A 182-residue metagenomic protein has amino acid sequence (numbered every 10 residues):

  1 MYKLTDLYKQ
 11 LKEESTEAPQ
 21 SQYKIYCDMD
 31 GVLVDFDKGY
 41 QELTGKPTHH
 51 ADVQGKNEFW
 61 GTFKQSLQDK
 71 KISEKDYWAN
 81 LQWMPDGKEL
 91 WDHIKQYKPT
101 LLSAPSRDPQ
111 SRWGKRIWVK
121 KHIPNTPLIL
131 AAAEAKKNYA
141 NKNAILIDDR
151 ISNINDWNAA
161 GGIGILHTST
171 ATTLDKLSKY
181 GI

Functional and structural regions predicted by a protein language model:
M1-I25, V32, T48-H50, E58 (+6 more regions): Charge-dense, intrinsically disordered terminal/linker segments
P19-K70, A159, S169: Active-site neighborhood of HAD-like aspartate-dependent phosphohydrolases
C27-M29, L81-M84, L102-P105, I147-D149: Short His-Asn-centered micro-motif
L33, D37, M84-G87, S111-R116 (+2 more regions): A structural signal for well-ordered alpha-helical scaffolds and beta->alpha junctions
K71-L101, D108-W113: Short, acidic loop-to-helix structural element flanking the phosphoryl-transfer center in phosphate-processing enzymes
L102-I145, I151-N155: Substrate-recognition "cap/lid" segment bordering the active-site pocket of phosphatases
I145-K179: Acidic, Mg2+-coordinating phosphoryl-transfer loop and its flanking beta/alpha structural elements, shared across
